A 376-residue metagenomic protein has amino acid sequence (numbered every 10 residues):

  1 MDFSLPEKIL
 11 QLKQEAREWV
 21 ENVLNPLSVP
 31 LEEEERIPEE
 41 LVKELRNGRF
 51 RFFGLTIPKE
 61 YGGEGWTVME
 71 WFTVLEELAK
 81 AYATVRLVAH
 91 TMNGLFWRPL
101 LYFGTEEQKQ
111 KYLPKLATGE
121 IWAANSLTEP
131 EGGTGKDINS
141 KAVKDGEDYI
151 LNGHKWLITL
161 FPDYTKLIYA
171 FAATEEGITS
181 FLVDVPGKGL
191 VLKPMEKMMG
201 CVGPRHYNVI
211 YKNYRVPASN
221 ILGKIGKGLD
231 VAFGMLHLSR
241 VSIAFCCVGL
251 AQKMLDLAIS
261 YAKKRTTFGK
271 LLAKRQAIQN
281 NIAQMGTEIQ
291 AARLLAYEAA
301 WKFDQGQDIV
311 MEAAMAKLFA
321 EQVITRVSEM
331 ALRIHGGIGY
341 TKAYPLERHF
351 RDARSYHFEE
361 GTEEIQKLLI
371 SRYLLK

Functional and structural regions predicted by a protein language model:
M1-V85, T91, F103-Q108, K115-E120 (+4 more regions): Alpha-helical interface subdomain recognition
R51, V74-A79, A172-E175, V183-K188 (+1 more regions): Short Ser/Thr-interspersed hydrophobic loop/turn segments at strand-loop and sheet-helix junctions that line or gate
G54, G119-L127, A170: A short, Trp-centered hydrophobic/proline-enriched beta-strand micro-motif
W66-T67, T134-K136, F161-T165, V202-G203: Short glycine/proline-enriched turns and hinge-like loops at secondary-structure junctions
G94-Y102: Helix-loop "lid/cap" segments that line or gate small-molecule binding pockets
D137-N139, P186-P217: Flexible, small-/acidic-enriched active-site or ligand-binding loops
N152-L192: A short core secondary-structure module
I210-V231: A short, charged helix-loop
